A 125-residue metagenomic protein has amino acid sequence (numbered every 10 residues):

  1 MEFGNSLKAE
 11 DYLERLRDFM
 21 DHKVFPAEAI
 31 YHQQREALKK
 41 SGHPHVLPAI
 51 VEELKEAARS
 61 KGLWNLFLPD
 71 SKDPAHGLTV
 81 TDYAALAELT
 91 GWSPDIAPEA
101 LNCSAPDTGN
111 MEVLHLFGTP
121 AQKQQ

Functional and structural regions predicted by a protein language model:
M1-S104, L116, A121, Q125: Amphipathic, small/basic residue-rich leader segments at the start of a protein or domain
S104-M111: Short, conserved phosphate-binding/catalytic loop or strand-edge motifs used in phosphoryl-/nucleotidyl-transfer
